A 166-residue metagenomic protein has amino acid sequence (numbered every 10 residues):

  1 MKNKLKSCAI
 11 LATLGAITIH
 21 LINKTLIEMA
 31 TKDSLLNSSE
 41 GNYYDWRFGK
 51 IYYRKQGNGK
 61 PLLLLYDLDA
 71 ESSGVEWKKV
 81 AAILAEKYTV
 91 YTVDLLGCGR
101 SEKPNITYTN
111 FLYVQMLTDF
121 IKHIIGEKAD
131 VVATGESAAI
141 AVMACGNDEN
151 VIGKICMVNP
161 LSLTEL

Functional and structural regions predicted by a protein language model:
K2-L26: Hydrophobic alpha-helical topogenic segments used for membrane insertion/localization
L21-S39: Transmembrane-cytosolic junction motif
S39, K79, I83, L112-F120 (+1 more regions): Alpha-helical elements of Rossmann-like donor-binding domains used by nucleotide-donor carbohydrate transfer enzymes
N42-Q56: A short loop-to-beta-strand scaffold at the N-terminal edge of the catalytic core in hydrolase folds
K55-R100: Conserved HGGG/HGGXW glycine-rich cap/lid loop of the alpha/beta-hydrolase fold
A70-S73, Y91, M157-L166: Membrane-interface segments of envelope glycosyltransferases acting on lipid-linked substrates or membrane lipids
T92-V132: Active-site loop/oxyanion-hole signature of alpha/beta-hydrolase fold enzymes
I124-E165: Conserved hydrolase catalytic core segment
